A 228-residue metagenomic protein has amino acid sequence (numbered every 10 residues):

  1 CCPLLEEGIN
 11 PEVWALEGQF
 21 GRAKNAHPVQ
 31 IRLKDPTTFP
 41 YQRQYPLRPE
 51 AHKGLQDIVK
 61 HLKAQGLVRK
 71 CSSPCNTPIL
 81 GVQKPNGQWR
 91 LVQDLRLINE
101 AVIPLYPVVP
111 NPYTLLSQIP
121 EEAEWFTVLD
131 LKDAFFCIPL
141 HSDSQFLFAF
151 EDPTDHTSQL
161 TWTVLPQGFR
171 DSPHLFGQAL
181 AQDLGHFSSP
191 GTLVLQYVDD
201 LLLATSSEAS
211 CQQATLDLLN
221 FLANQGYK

Functional and structural regions predicted by a protein language model:
C1-V109, D155-S158, G191-S206: Reverse-transcribing Pol proteins
A51-L55, V108, V128, S172-F176 (+2 more regions): Hydrophobic (often cysteine-bearing) scaffold residues that line and stabilize catalytic clefts of nucleotide/cofactor
K53, E124, F135, T157-G191: Conserved pre-motif C helix in the palm subdomain of viral-like polymerases
P85-N99, L115-C137: Conserved catalytic palm subdomain of right-hand nucleotidyl-transferase polymerases, strongest for RNA-directed enzymes
N99-P107, F135-L147: Cytochrome P450 core scaffold surrounding the K-helix E-X-X-R motif and the conserved "meander" helix-loop region
V108-S117, P173, D183: Integrase module of LTR retroelements
L116-I119, K132, V194-T205, C211 (+1 more regions): Residues that mediate protein self-association or partner binding, especially in amphipathic alpha-helical
T127-V128, S206-K228: Polymerase palm active-site segment centered on the conserved acidic dipeptide of motif C
